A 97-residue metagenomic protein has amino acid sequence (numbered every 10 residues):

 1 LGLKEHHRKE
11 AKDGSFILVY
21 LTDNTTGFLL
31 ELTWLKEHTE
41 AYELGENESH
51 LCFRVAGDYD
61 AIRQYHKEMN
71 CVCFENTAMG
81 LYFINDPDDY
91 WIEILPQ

Functional and structural regions predicted by a protein language model:
L1-L29: Core segments of cupin and vicinal oxygen chelate
E10-A11, Y42-E43, C73: Short Gly/Pro-enriched turn/cap motifs at secondary-structure boundaries
I17-Y20, Y59, R63-Q97: Vicinal oxygen chelate
T22, C52-A56: Short hydrophobic/aromatic beta-strand micro-patches that form the beta-sheet surface supporting nucleotide- or nucleic
L30, W34, T39-L44: Unchanged
E46-L51: Eukaryotic phosphotyrosine signaling hubs
